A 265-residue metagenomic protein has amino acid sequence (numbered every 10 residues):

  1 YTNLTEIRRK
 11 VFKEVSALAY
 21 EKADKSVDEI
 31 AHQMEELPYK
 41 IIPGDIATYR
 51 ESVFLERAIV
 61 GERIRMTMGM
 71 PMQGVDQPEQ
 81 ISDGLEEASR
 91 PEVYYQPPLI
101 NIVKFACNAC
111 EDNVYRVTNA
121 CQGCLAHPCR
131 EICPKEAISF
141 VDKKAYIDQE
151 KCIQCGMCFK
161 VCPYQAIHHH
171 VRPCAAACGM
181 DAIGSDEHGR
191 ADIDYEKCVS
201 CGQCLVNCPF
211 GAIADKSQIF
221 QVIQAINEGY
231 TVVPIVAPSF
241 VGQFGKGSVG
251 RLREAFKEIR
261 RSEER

Functional and structural regions predicted by a protein language model:
Y1-V161, Q165-A177, D181: Ferredoxin-type iron-sulfur electron-transfer modules and their immediate structural context
V141-Y146, D186-D194: Short linker/helix segments within small regulatory modules
Q149, D194-K197, A237-Q243: Conserved short loop/turn motifs at secondary-structure junctions
C155-G156, R190-G202, I213-S217, Q221-I223: Terminal amphipathic helices with adjacent charged low-complexity linkers/tails
P209-K216, V232-Q243: Core AdoMet radical
V222-V232: Glycine-rich phosphate/diphosphate-binding loops that line cofactor/substrate pockets in enzymes
K246-R260: Conserved, compact domain cores that house catalytic/ligand-binding motifs in diverse enzymes and effector modules
E264-R265: Conserved small/polar residues in nucleotide/adenosyl-binding loops
